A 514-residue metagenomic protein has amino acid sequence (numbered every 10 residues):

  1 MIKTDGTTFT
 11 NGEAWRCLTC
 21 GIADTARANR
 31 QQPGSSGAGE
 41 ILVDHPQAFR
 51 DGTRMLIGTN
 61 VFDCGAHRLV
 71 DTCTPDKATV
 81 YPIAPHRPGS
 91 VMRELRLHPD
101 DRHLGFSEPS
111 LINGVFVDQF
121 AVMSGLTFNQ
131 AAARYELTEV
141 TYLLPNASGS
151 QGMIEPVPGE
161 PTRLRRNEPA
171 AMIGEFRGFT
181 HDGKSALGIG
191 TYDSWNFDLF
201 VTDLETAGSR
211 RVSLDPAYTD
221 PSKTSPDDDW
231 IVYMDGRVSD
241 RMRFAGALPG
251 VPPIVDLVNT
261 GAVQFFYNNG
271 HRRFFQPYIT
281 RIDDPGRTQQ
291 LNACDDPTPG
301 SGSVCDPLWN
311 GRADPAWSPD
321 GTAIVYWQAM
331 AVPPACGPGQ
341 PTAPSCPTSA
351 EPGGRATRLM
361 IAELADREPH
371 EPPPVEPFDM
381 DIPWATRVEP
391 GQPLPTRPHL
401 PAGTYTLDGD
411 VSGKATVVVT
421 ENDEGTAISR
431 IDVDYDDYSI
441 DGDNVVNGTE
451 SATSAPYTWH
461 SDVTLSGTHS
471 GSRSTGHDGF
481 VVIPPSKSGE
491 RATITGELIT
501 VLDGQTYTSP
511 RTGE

Functional and structural regions predicted by a protein language model:
M1-E514: Sequence signature of WD/YWTD-type beta-propeller architectures
